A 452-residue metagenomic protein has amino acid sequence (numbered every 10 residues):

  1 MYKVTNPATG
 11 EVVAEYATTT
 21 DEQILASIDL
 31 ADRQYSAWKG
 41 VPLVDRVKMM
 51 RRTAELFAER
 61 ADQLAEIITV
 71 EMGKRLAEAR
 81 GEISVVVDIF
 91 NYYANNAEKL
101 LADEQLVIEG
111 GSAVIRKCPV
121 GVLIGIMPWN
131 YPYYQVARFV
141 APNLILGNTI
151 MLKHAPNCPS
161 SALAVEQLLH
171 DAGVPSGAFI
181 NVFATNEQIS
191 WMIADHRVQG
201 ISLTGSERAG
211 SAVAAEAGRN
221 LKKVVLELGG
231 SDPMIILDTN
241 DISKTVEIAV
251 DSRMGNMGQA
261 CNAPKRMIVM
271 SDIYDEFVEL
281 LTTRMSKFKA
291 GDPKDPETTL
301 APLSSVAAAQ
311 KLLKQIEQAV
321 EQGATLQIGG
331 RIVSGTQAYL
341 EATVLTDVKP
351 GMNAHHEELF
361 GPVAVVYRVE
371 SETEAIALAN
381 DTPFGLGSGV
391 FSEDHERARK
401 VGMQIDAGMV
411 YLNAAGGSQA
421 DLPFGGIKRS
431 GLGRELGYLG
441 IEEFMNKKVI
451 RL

Functional and structural regions predicted by a protein language model:
M1-G111: N-terminal Rossmann-like NAD(P)+-binding subdomain of aldehyde/semialdehyde dehydrogenases
P7, D21-I24, L43, A61 (+6 more regions): Residues at or immediately preceding the N-termini of alpha-helices
T9-E15, V198, I235, K289 (+3 more regions): Conserved C-terminal structural/oligomerization subdomain of aldehyde/semialdehyde dehydrogenase
G10, R46, I68, F90 (+9 more regions): Residue-level signal for inorganic ion chemistry
V13, R208-K349, L412: ALDH superfamily catalytic-core signature
V13-T19, Q34-G40, G125, M234-L237 (+5 more regions): Short, well-ordered beta-strand elements within core beta-sheets of diverse protein domains
Y35, K39, A54-A61, A65 (+18 more regions): Structural signal for hydrophobic packing residues in well-ordered secondary-structure cores of soluble enzyme domains
A102-K244, V369: Rossmann-like NAD(P) dinucleotide-binding subdomain of oxidoreductase/dehydrogenase enzymes
